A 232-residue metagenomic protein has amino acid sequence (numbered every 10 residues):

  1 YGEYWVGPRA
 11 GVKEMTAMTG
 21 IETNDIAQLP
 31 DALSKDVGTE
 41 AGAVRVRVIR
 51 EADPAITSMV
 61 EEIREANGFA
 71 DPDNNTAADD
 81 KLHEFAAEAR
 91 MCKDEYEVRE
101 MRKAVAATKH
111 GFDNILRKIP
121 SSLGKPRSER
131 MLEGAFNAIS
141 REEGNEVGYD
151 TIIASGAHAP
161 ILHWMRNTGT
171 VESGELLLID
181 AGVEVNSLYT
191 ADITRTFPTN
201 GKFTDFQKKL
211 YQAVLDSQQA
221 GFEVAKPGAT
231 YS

Functional and structural regions predicted by a protein language model:
Y1-S232: Active-site neighborhoods and metal-handling regions in enzymes and metal-associated proteins
